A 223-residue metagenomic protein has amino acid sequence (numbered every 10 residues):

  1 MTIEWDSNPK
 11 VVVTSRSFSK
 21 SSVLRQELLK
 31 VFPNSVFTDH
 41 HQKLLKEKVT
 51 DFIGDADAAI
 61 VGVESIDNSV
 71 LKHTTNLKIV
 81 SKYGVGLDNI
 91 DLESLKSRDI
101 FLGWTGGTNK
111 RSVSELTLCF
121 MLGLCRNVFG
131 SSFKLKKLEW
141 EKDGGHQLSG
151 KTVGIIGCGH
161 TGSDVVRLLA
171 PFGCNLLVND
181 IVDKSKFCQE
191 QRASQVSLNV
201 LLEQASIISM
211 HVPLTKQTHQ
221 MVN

Functional and structural regions predicted by a protein language model:
M1-A56, L177: N-terminal glycine-/charge-rich "phosphate-binding" loop or analogous flexible N-terminal tail
N8, L77, S149-T152: Phosphate-coordination loops involved in phosphoryl transfer and adenosine-cofactor binding
S15, V61-V63, G84, A205 (+1 more regions): Glycine-rich, N-terminal phosphate-binding loop of Rossmann-like dinucleotide-binding domains
T38, D57-S132, H146: Phosphate/diphosphate ligand-binding glycine-rich loop within oxidoreductases
G54-D55, N76, E203-Q204: Alpha-helix C-terminal capping/helix-to-coil transition sites in glycosyltransferase folds
N68-L71, I181-N223: Rossmann-like adenosine-cofactor binding region
S131-D164: Glycine-rich NAD(P)-binding loop of Rossmann-like domains
L169: Aromatic pocket-lining residues of Rossmann-like dinucleotide-binding sites
